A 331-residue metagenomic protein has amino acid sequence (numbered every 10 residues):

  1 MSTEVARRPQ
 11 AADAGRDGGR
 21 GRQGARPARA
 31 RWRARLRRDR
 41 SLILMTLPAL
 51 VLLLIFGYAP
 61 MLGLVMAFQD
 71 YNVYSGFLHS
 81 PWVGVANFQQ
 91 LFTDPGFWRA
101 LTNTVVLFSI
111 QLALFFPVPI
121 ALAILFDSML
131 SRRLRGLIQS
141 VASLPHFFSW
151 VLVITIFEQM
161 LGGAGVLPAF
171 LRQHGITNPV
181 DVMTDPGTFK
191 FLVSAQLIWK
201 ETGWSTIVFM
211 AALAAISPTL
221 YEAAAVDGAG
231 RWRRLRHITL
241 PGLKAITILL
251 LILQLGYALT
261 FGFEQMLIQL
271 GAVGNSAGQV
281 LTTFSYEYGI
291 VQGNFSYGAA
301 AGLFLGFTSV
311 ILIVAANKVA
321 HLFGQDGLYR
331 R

Functional and structural regions predicted by a protein language model:
M1-R26, R331: Short, intrinsically disordered terminal tails adjacent to the first/last structured region
A28-A34, R38: Cytosolic juxtamembrane amphipathic/interface segments immediately preceding and feeding into a transmembrane helix
R38-R331: A structural signal for multi-pass alpha-helical bundles of membrane permease subunits that mediate small-molecule
